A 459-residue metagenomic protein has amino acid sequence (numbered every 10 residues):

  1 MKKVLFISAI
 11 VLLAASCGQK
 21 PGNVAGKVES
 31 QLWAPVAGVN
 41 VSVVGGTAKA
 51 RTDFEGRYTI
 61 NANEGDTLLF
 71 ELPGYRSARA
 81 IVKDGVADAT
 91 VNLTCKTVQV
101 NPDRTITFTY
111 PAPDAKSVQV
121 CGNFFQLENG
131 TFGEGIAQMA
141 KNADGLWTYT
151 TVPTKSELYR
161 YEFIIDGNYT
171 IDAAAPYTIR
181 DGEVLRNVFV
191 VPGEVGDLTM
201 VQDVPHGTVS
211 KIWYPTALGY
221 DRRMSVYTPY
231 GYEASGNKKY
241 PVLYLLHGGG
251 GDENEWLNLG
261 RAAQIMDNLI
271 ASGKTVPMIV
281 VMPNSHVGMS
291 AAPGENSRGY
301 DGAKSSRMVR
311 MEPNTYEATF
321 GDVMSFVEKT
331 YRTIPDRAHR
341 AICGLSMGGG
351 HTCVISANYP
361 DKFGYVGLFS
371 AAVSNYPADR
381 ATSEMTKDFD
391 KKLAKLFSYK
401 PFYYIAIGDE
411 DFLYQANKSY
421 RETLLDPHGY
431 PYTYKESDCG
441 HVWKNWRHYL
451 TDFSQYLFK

Functional and structural regions predicted by a protein language model:
A25-V36, T107-A115: Structural motif
L32, V39-F54, Q126, G130-A137: Short amphipathic beta-strand segments in non-cytosolic proteins
A48-K49, F54-N61, L146-T151: Short, surface-exposed beta-strand/beta-hairpin micro-motifs centered on an aromatic residue
L69-A80, D166-Y169: A short, solvent-exposed loop/turn motif at the edges and junctions of modular extracellular/periplasmic domains
P102-S156, I164-E194: Aromatic-rich carbohydrate-binding modules that target alpha-glucans
P111-A112, R186-G236: N-terminal cap/lid segment of alpha/beta-hydrolase-fold proteins
Y220, G250-D322, F326-T330: Cap/lid segment of the alpha/beta-hydrolase catalytic domain
S374-D438: The feature captures the conserved acid-bearing segment of alpha/beta-hydrolase catalytic domains
